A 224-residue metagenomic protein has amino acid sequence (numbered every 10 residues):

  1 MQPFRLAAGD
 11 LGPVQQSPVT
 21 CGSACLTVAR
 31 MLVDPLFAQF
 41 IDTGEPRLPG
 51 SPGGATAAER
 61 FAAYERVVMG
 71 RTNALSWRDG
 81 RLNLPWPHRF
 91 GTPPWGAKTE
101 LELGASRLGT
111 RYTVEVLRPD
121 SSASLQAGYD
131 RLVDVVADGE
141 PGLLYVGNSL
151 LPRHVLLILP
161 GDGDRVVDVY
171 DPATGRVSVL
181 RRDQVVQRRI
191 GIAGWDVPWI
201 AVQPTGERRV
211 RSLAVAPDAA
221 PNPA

Functional and structural regions predicted by a protein language model:
M1-D10, T43, T205-A224: Actinobacteria-biased recognition of intrinsically disordered, low-complexity terminal regions
M1-R78: Active-site nucleophile-adjacent alpha helix/oxyanion-hole segment immediately C-terminal to the catalytic cysteine
V14-M31, P87-L101, H154, P221-P223: Active-site nucleophilic cysteine motif
A55-Q203, R209: Conserved active-site-adjacent core of cysteine acyl-enzyme catalytic domains
